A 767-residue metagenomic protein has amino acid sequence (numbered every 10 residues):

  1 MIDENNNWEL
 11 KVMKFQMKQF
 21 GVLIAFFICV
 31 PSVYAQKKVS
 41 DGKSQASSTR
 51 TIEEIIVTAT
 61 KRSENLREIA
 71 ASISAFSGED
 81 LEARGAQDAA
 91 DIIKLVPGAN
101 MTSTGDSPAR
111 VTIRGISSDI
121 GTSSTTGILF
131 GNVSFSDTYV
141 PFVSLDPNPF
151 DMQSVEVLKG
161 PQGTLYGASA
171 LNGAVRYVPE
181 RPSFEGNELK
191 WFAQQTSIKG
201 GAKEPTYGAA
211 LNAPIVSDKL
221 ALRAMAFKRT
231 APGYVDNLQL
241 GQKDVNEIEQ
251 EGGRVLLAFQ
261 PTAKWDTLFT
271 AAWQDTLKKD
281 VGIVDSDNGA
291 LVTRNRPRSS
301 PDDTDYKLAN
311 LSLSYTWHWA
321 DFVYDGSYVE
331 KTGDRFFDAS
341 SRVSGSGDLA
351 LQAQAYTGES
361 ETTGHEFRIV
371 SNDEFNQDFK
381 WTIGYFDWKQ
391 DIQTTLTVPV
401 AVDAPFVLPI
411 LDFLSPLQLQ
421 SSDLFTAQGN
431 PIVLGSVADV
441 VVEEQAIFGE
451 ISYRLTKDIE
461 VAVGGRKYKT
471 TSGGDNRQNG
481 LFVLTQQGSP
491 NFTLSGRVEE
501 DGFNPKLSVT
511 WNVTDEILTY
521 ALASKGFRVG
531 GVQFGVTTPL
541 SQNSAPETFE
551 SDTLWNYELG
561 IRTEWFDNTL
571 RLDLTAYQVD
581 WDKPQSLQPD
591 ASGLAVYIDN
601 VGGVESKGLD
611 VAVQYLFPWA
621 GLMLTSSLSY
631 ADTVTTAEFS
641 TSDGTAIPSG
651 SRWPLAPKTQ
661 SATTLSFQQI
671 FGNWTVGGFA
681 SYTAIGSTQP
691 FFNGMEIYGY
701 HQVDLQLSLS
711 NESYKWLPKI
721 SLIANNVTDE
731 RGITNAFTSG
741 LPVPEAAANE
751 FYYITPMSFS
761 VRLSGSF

Functional and structural regions predicted by a protein language model:
I2-A86, A90-V96, N212, A263 (+4 more regions): N-terminal Sec signal peptide and the immediately downstream disordered periplasmic leader that contains the TonB box
T58, A90, K94-V133, Q153: Extracytoplasmic beta-strand/coil segments of soluble accessory domains associated with Gram-negative outer-membrane
A89-I92, A109-R114, L129-G131, V143-L145 (+2 more regions): N-terminal periplasmic accessory domains that precede and gate Gram-negative outer-membrane beta-barrel machines
V133-P161, G253: Short acidic/polar hinge/loop motifs at secondary-structure boundaries that mediate gating or recognition
E188-K190, K199-K278, D305-L311, E361 (+6 more regions): Transmembrane beta-barrel wall of Gram-negative outer-membrane proteins
G208, S312-A339, N512, L518-S524 (+4 more regions): Membrane-embedded beta-barrel scaffold of Gram-negative outer-membrane proteins
V370-N372, T382-G384, D458-V461, T569-W581 (+2 more regions): Gram-negative outer-membrane beta-barrel transporters
P618, M623, A684-Q689, L709-F767: C-terminal beta-signal and adjacent terminal beta-strands/loops of Gram-negative outer-membrane beta-barrel proteins
